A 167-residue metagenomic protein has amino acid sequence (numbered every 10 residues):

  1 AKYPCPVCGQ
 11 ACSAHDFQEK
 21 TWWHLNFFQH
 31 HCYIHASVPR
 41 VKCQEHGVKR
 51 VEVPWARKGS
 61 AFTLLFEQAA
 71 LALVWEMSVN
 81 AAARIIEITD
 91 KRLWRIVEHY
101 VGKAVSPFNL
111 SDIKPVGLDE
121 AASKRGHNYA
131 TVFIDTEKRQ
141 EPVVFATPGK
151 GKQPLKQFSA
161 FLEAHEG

Functional and structural regions predicted by a protein language model:
A1-E52: Short, conserved DNA-binding cores of transcription-related domains
C5-C8, C43, A70, A82 (+3 more regions): Mobile genetic element proteins and their domesticated derivatives, centered on retroelements and DNA transposons
Q10, E87, E98, G102: Residue-level detection of the helix-turn-helix DNA-binding "recognition helix"
L25, E76, N80: Extended, charged alpha/beta regions that create polyanion-binding interfaces
G47-F66: Short, Lys/Arg-enriched anionic-surface-contact patches
F62-M77: Short, amphipathic alpha-helical "recognition" segments used to contact nucleic acids or chromatin
N80-I96: Short, basic interhelical loop/turn and adjoining N-cap of the next helix at nucleic-acid- or acidic-partner-contacting
R92-G167: RNase H-like nuclease fold core
